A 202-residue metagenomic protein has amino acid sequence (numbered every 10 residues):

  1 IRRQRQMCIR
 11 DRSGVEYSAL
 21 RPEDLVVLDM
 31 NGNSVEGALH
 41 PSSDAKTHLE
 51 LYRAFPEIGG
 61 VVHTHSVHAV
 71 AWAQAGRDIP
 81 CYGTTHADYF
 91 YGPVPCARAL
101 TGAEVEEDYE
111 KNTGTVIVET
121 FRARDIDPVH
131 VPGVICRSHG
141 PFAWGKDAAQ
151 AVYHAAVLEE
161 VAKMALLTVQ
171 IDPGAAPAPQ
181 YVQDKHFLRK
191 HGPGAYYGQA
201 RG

Functional and structural regions predicted by a protein language model:
I1-R5: Short, intrinsically disordered, charge-balanced linker/junction segments flanking boundaries in proteins
Q6, R10-G202: Glycine-rich flexible loops
